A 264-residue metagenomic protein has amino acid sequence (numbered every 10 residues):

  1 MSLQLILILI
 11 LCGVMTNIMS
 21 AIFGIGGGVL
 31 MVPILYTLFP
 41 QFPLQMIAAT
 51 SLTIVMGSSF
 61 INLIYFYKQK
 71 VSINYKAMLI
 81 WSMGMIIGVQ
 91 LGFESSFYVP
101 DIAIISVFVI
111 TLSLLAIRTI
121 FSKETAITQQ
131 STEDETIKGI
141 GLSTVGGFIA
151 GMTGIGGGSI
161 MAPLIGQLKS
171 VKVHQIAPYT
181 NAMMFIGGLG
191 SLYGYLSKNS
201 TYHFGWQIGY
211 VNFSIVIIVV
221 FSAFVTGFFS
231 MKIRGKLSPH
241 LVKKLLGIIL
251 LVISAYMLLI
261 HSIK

Functional and structural regions predicted by a protein language model:
M1-I22, V32-L44, L63-M152, Q167-L168 (+2 more regions): Juxtamembrane transmembrane-helix boundary motif
N17, A48-V55, A177-G188, L250: Transmembrane helix-bundle signature of multi-pass membrane transporters/permeases
F23-M31, G154-L164: Transmembrane helix boundary and interhelical junction motifs in multipass membrane proteins
G27, I87, T153-G157, G194 (+1 more regions): Residue-level signal for transmembrane alpha-helical positions in Major Facilitator Superfamily
G28, V55-F66, G92, G187-Y195: Alpha-helical transmembrane segments and their lipid-water interface positions in multi-pass membrane proteins
T37, M46-L63: Early transmembrane hairpin of solute transport permeases
G139, I160-L164, N181, G188: Non-catalytic alpha-helical scaffold/packing segments enriched in small hydrophobic residues
